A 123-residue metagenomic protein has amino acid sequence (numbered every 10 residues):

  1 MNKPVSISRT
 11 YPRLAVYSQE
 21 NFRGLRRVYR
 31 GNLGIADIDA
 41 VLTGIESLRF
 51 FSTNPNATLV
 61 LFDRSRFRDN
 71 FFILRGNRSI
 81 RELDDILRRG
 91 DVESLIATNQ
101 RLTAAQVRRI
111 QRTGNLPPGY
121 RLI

Functional and structural regions predicted by a protein language model:
M1-I123: Compact beta-sheet-dominated domain cores in extracellular/mature segments
